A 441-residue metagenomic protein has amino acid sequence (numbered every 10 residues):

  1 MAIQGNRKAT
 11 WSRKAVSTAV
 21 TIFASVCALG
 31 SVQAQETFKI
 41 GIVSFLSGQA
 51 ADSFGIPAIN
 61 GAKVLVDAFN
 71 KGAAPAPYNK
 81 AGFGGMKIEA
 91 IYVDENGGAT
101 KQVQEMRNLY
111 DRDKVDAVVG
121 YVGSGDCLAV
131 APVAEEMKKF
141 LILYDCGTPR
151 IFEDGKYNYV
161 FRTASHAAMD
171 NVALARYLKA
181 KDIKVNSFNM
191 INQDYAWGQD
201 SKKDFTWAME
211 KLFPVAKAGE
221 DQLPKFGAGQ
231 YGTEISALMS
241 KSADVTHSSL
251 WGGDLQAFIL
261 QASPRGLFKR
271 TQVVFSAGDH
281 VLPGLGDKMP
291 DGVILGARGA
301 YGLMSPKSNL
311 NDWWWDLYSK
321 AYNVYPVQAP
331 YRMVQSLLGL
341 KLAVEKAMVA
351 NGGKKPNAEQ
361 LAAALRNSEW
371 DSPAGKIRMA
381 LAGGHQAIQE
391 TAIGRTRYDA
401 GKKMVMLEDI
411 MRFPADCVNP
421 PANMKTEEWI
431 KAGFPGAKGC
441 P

Functional and structural regions predicted by a protein language model:
M1-R13: N-terminal secretory signal peptides that target proteins for export/translocation
L29-A34: Sec/Tat signal peptide C-region and signal peptidase I cleavage site
G41-L65, V93-A99, V122-G123, I191-D200 (+2 more regions): Extracytoplasmic "Venus flytrap"
N60, T100, V115-L223, R270-G296: Extracytoplasmic ligand/sensor domains, especially the bilobed periplasmic-binding protein
N60-A90, E210-A216: Signal peptide-proximal N-terminal region of secreted/periplasmic/extracellular or secretory-lumen proteins
I91-D116, R176-A180, Q230-S242: Short, well-structured alpha-helical segments in soluble
Y157, A262-Q335, E345-N351, M406-G439: Extracellular/periplasmic periplasmic-binding protein-like sensory domains
E369-P441: Solvent-exposed, acidic/polar segments of extracytosolic/periplasmic ligand-binding ectodomains
